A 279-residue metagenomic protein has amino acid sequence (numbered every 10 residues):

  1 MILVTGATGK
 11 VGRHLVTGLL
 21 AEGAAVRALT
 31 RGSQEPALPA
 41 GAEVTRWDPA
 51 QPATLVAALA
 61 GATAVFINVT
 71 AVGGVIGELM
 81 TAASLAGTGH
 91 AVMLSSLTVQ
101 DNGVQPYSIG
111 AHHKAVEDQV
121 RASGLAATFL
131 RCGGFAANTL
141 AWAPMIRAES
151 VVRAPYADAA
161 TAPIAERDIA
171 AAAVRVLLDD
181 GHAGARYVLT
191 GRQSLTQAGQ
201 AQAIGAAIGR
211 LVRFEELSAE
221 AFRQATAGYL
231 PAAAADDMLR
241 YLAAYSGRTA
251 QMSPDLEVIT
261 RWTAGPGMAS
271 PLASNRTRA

Functional and structural regions predicted by a protein language model:
I2-P39, A50-A53, A57-A62, V72-H90 (+5 more regions): Oxidoreductase cofactor-interface core, primarily capturing Rossmann-like NAD(P)-dependent enzymes
E43-R46: Conserved SAM-binding strand-loop segment of SAM-dependent methyltransferases
E220-A279: A hydrophobic C-terminal alpha-helical subdomain
